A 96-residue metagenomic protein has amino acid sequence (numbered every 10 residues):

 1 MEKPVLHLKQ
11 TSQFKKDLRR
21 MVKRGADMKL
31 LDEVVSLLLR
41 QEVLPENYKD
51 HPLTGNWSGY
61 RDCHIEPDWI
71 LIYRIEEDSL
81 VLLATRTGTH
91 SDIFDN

Functional and structural regions predicted by a protein language model:
M1-H7, K16-R19, K23-M28, E33 (+3 more regions): Enriched for short, Lys/Arg-rich terminal
T11: Residue-level signal for threonine
L37-H64: A short, surface-exposed loop/turn module that caps and links secondary-structure elements
